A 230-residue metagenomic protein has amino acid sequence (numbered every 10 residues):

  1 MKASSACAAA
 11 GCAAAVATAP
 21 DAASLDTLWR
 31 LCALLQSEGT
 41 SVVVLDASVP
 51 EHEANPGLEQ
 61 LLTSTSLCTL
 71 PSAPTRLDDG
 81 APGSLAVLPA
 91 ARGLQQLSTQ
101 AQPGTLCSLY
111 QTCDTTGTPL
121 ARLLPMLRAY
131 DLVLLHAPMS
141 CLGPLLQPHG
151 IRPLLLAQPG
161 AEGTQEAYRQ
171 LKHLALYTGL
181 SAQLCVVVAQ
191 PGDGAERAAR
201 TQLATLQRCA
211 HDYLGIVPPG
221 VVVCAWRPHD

Functional and structural regions predicted by a protein language model:
K2-C7, L34-Q100: Phosphate-binding loop that captures ATP/GTP phosphates
A8-T40, V44: Glycine-rich P-loop/Walker A and Walker A-like loops and their local beta1-loop-alpha1 context in P-loop NTPases
A14-A19, V44-A47, L88, Q95-Q100 (+4 more regions): Conserved beta-strand segments of the P-loop GTPase G domain that flank and frequently precede/overlap
L28-L31, E53-E59, V188-P191: Extended, low-complexity, amphipathic alpha-helical coiled-coil/linker regions that act as scaffolds and localization
D46-E53, V186-G194, W226-R227: Short beta-alpha junction loops
L67-P82, Y213-H229: A glycine-rich helix N-cap at a beta->alpha junction
L106-T118: Short glycine-rich substrate-engagement loop in P-loop NTPases that contacts/grips substrate
T115-T118, R122-V222: Conserved catalytic-core segment of NTP-binding enzymes
